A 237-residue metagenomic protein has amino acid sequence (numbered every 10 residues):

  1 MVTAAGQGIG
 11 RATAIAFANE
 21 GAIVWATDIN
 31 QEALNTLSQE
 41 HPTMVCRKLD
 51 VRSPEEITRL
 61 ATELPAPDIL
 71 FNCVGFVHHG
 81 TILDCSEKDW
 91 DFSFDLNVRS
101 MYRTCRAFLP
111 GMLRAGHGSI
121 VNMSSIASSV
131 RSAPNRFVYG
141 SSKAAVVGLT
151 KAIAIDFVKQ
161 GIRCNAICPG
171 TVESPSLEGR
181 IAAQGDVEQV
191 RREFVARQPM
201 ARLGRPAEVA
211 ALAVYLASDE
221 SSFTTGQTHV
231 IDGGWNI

Functional and structural regions predicted by a protein language model:
T81-I82, D89-F94, F194: Substrate-binding pocket helix/loop in short-chain dehydrogenase/reductase
Y102, R202-I231, N236: C-terminal substrate-recognition "lid" of short-chain dehydrogenase/reductases
C105, S142, T150: Active-site helix of classical SDR
P110, I155-D156, S222: Alpha-helical segment proximal to the catalytic Tyr-Lys
S125: Residue(s) in the substrate-gating loop at a strand-loop-helix junction that position the organic substrate next
V158, R163, T224-G226: Short, small/polar-rich loop/turn modules that mediate ligand/substrate recognition or access, typified
P169-G179, S218: Short, flexible catalytic-loop segment of classical short-chain dehydrogenase/reductase
